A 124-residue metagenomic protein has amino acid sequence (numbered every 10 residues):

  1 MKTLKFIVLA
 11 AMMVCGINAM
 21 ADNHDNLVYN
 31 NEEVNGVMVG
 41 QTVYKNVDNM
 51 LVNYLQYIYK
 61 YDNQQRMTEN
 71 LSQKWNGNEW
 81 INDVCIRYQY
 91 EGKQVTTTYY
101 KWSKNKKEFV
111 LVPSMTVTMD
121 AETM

Functional and structural regions predicted by a protein language model:
M1-D25: Bacterial Sec-dependent N-terminal signal peptides
M20-M124: Buried hydrophobic residues that stabilize the cores of well-folded domains
